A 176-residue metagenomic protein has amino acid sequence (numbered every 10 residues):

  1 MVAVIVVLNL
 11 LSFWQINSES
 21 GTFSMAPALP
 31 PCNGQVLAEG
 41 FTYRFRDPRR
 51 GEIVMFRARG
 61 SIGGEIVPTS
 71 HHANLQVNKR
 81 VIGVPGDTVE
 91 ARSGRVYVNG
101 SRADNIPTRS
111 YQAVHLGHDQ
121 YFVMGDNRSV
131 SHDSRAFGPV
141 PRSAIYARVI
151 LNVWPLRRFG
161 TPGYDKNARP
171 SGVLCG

Functional and structural regions predicted by a protein language model:
M1-Q76, S143-A144, R148-G176: Protein maturation boundaries and topogenic segments
S20, Q76-N78, A91, L116 (+1 more regions): A broad, structural micro-motif
A28-L29, D47, I82, H115 (+2 more regions): Residue-level "contact hotspot" at macromolecular interaction interfaces
T42-R44, G60-I62, V89, V96 (+3 more regions): Solvent-exposed loop/turn segments at secondary-structure junctions within structured extracellular/periplasmic domains
Q76-Y97, S101: Mid-length scaffold segments of soluble, non-membrane domains
P107-D119: Acidic loop->beta-strand submotif enriched in PP2C/PPM serine/threonine phosphatases
G125: Phosphate/adenylate-binding glycine loop and adjacent helical scaffold
S131-A136: Active-site loop architecture of trypsin-fold serine endopeptidases
